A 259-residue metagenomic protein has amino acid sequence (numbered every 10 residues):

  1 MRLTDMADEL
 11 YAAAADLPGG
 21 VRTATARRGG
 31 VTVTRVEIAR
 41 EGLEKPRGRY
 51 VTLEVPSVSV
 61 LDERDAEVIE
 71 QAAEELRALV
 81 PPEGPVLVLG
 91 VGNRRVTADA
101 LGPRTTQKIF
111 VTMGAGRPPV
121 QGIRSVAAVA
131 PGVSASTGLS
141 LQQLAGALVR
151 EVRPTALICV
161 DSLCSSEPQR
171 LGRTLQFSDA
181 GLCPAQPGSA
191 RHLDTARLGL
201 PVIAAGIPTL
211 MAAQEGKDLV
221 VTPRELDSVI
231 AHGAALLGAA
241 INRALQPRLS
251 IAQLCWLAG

Functional and structural regions predicted by a protein language model:
M1-G48: N-terminal amphipathic/basic leader segments beginning at the initiator methionine
R40-L79: An N-terminal, well-structured beta->alpha segment
E54-P56, P85-V96, A128-G132: Short glycine-rich or small-residue beta-strand-to-loop segments that form or flank ligand, phosphate, metal/Fe-S
E75, T97-G114, T174-C183: A glycine- and small-aliphatic-rich helix-loop capping segment at beta-alpha/alpha-beta transitions that lines
G90-L101, A135, S162-S166: Gly/Ser/Thr-rich loops at beta-strand to alpha-helix junctions that form or flank small-molecule/cofactor-binding
L101-A135: Anionic-ligand anchoring segments at beta-strand to alpha-helix junctions in alpha/beta enzyme folds, i.e., glycine
G122-V149, R153-L157: A structural-propensity feature for long, helix-poor, extended segments
V129-A130, Q143, C159-G259: A structural signal for small-residue-enriched, beta-sheet-centric alpha/beta enzyme cores and oligomeric scaffold folds
